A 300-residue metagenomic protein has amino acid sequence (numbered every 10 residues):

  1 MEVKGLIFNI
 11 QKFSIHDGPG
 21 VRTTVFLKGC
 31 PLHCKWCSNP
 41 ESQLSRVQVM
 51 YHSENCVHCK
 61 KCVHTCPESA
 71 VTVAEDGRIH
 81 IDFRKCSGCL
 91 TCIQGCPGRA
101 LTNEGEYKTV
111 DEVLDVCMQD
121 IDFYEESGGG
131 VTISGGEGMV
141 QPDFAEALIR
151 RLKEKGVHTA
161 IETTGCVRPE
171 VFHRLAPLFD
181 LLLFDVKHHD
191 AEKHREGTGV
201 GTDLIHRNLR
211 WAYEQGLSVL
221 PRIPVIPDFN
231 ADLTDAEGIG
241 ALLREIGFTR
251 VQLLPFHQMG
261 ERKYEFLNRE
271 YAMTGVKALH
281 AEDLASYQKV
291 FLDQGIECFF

Functional and structural regions predicted by a protein language model:
M1-P19, E214, L220, V225-F300: Auxiliary Fe-S-binding modules of radical SAM enzymes
F8-K61, I79-G88: N-terminal pre-triad scaffold of radical SAM enzymes
G18-P19, F26, L44, Q48-Y51 (+3 more regions): N-terminal-biased segments
H33, P67, C92, P97 (+3 more regions): Short loop/turn motifs at secondary-structure junctions
K35-S42, K61-I81, T91-Y107: Iron-sulfur cluster-binding cysteine motifs and their immediate structural context in ferredoxin-like electron-transfer
Y51-S53, R195-G201, N268-V276: Short glycine-enriched, charge-decorated loop/helix-capping segments at active-site entrances that position
D111-G260, E265: Conserved AdoMet/S-adenosylmethionine-binding subsite of the radical SAM
